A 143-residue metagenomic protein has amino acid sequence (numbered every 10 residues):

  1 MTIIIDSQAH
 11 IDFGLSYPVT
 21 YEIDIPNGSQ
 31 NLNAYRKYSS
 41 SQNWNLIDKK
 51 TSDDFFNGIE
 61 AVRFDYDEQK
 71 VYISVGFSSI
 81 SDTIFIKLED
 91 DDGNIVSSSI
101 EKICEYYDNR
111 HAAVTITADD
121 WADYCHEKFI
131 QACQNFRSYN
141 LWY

Functional and structural regions predicted by a protein language model:
M1-Q30, Y35-Y38: Surface-exposed beta-strand/loop patches in extracellular or lumenal glycoproteins
T2, T20, T51, T83 (+1 more regions): Residue-identity detector for threonine
Q8, E22, Q30, Q42 (+2 more regions): Residue-identity detector for glutamine
A9, N27-S29, S79-S81, D92 (+1 more regions): Residues that cap or initiate secondary-structure elements
Y35-H111: Non-catalytic propeptide/linker segments at domain boundaries
D82, D90-Y143: Active-site beta->alpha N-cap acidic-glycine motif
